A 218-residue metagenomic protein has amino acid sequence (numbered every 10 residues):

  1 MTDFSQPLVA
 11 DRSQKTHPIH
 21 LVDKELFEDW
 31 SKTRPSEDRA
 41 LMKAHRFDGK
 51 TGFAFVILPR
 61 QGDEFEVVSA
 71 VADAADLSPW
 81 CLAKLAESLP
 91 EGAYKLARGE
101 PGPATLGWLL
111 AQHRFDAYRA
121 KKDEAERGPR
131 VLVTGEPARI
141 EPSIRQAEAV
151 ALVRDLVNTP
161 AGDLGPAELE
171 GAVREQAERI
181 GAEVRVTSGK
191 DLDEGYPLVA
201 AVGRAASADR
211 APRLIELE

Functional and structural regions predicted by a protein language model:
M1-E218: N-terminal hydrophobic/helix-forming segments and targeting peptides
